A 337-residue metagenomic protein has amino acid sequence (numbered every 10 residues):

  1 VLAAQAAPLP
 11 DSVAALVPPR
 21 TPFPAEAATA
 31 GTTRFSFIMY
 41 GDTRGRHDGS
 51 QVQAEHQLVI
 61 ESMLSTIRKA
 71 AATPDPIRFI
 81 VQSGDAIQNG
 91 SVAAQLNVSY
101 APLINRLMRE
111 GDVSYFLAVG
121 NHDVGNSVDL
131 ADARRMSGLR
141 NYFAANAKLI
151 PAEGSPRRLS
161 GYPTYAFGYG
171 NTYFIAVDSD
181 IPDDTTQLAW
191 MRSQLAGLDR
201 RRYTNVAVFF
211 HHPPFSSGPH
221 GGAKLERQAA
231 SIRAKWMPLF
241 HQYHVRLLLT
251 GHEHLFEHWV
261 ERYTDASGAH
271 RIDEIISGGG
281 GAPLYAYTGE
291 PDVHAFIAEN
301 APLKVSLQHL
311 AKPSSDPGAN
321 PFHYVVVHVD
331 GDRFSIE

Functional and structural regions predicted by a protein language model:
V1-L2: Bacterial N-terminal signal peptides
A6-Q95: N-terminal active-site segment of His-dependent metallophosphoesterases
L9-P22, S50, G90-V206, G221-S231 (+5 more regions): Extended active-site neighborhood of metal-dependent phosphoesterases/phosphodiesterases
F37, I80, F174, V206-A207: Hydrophobic beta-strand anchors of alpha/beta hydrolase catalytic cores
D42, G84-D85, G120-N121, H211 (+1 more regions): Active-site glycine-centered loops adjacent to acidic/histidine catalytic or metal-binding residues that shape
R44, I87, H122-D123, I181 (+1 more regions): Short, glycine/serine-rich, charged loops/turns that create anion-binding and catalytic segments at active sites
F210-H220: Short, conserved secondary-structure transition motifs
V329, S335-E337: Catalytic domains of carbohydrate-active enzymes that cleave complex glycans
